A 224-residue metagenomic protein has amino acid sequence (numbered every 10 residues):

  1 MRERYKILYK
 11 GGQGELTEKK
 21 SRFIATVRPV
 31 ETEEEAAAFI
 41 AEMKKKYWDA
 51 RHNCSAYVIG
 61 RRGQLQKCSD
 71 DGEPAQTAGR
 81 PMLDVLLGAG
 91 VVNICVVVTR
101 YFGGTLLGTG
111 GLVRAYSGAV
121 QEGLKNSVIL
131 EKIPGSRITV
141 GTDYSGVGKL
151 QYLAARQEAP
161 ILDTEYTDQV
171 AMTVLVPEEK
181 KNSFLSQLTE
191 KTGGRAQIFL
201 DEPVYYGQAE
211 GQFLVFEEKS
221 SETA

Functional and structural regions predicted by a protein language model:
M1-T77, F199-A224: C-terminal regulatory domains involved in ligand/effector binding and gene-expression control
T32-E33, D143-V147, P177-N182: Helix N-cap motif at beta-to-alpha junctions
Y47-A50, Q157-L162, T189-Q197: A common structural junction motif
A78-S127: Active-site beta-strand/loop microenvironment that shapes enzyme catalytic pockets
V128-G146: Short glycine-/aliphatic-rich beta-strand segments at the starts of folded cytosolic domains
G141-A159: Short amphipathic alpha-helix segments
L150-A155, F184-T192: Short amphipathic alpha-helices in soluble, non-transmembrane regions that often serve as interface/regulatory elements
I161-E178, N182: Non-DNA-binding regulatory cores of transcription-related proteins, predominantly C-terminal effector-binding
